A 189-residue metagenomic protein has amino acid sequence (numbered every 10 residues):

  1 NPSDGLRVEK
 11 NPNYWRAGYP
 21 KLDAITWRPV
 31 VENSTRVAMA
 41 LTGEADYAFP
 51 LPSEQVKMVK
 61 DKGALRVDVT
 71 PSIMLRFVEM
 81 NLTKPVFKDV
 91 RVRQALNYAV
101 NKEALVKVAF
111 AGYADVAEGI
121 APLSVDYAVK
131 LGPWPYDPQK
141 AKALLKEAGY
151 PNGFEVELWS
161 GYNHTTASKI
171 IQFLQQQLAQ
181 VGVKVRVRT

Functional and structural regions predicted by a protein language model:
G5-R7, L22-P29, G153-N163, R186: Short, well-ordered beta-strand elements
E9-W15, T70-A95, A99: A bilobed periplasmic-binding-protein/Venus flytrap-type ligand-binding module shared by bacterial periplasmic
N11-M58, Q175, K184-R186: Ligand-site clamp/hinge motif
G18-D23, V90, P138-E157: Immediate post-signal peptide segment of exported/extracytoplasmic ligand-binding proteins
T26, N81-P85, V92-A95, D126-W134 (+2 more regions): Second-shell loop/turn segments in exported
K57-V69: Ligand-binding "clamshell"
M58, T83, F87-S124, K169-I170: Periplasmic-binding protein-like
D115-E147, H164-K169: Structural transition elements
